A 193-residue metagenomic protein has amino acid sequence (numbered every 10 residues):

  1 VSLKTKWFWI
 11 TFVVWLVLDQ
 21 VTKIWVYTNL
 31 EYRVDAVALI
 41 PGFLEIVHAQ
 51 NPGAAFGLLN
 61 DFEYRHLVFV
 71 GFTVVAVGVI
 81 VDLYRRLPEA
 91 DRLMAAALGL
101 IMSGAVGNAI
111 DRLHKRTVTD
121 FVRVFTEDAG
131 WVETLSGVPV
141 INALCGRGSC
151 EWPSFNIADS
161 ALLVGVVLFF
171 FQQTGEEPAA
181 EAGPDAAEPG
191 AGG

Functional and structural regions predicted by a protein language model:
V1-G193: Alpha-helical transmembrane bundles and membrane-interface segments of multipass inner-membrane proteins
